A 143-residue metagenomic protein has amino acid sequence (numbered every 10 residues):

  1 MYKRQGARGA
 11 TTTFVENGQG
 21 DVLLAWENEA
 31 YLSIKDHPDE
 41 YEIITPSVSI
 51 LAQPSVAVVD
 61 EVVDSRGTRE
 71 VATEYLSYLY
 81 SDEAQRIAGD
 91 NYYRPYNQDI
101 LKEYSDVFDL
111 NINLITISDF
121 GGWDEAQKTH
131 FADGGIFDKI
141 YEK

Functional and structural regions predicted by a protein language model:
M1-Y2, Y75: Low-complexity, intrinsically disordered or weakly predicted helical/coil tracts enriched in serine/threonine
K3-P46: Ligand-binding pocket segment of bilobal, Venus flytrap-like solute-binding proteins
R8-T11, E27, Q53, R69-L76 (+1 more regions): Extracytoplasmic/secreted envelope proteins and their assembly/folding machinery, especially bacterial periplasmic
V15-G18, E27, I34-H37, D60 (+2 more regions): Sec/Tat-exported extracytoplasmic proteins
E16, L23, P46-S49, S65-A72 (+1 more regions): Solvent-exposed, acidic/flexible segments
K35-D36, V48, D106-D109: A generic structural signal for short, solvent-exposed coil/turn residues that cap or connect secondary-structure
H37-R69: Periplasmic-binding protein-like
V62-K143: Extracellular/periplasmic juxtamembrane helices and adjacent flexible linkers that interface with membrane partners
